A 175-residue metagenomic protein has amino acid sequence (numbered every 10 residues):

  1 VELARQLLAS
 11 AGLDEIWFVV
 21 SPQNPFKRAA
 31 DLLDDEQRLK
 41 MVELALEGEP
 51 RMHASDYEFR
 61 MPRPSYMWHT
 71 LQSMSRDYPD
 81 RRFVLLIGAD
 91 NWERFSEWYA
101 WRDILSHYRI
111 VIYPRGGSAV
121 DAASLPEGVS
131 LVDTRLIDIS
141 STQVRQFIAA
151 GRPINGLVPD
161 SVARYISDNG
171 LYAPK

Functional and structural regions predicted by a protein language model:
V1-K175: Nucleotidyltransferase catalytic core that binds NTPs
